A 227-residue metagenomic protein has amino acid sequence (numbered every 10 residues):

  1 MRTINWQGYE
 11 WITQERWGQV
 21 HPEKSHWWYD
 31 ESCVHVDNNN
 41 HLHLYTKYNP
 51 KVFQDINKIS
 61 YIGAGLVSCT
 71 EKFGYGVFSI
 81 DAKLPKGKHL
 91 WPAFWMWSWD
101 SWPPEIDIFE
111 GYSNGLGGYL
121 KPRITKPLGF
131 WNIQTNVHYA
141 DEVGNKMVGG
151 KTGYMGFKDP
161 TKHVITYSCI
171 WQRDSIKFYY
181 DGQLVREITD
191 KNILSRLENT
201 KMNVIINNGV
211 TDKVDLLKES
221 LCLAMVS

Functional and structural regions predicted by a protein language model:
M1-S227: GH16 jelly-roll
